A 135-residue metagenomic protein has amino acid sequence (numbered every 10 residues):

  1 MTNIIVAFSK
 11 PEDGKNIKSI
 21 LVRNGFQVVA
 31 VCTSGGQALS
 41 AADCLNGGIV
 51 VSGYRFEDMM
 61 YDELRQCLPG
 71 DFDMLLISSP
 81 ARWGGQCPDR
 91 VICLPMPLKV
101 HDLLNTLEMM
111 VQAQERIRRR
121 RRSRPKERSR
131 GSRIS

Functional and structural regions predicted by a protein language model:
A7-F8: Conserved acidic carboxylate
P11-A30: Two-component/phosphorelay signaling modules centered on CheY-like receiver
G14, G35-A38, G48-G70, S79-R82: Conserved phosphotransfer microenvironments
C44-L45: Active-site charged/polar residues at nucleotide-handling catalytic sites that mediate phosphoryl, nucleotidyl
G85-P95: As written
L98-V111: C-terminal output helix
Q114-S135: CheY-like receiver
